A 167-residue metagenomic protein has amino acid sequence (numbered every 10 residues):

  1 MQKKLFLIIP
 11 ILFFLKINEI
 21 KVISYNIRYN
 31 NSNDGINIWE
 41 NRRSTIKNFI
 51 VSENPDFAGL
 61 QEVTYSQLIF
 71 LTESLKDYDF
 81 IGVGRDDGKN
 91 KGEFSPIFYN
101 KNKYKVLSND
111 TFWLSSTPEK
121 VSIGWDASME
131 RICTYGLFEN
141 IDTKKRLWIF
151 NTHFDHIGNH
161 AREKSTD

Functional and structural regions predicted by a protein language model:
K3-L7, F13-S74, R85-E93, T166-D167: N-terminal, active-site-proximal structural segment of metallo-dependent hydrolase catalytic domains
I8-I9, G158: Intrinsically disordered, low-complexity segments enriched in polar/charged small residues
N30-D34, P118-V121, G158: A short acidic, helix-capping loop that chelates divalent metal ions and anchors anionic groups
I36-N41, A127-E130, H160-K164: Conserved phosphate-coordination/catalytic loops
F57-W148, F154: Structured beta-strand-rich core segments of catalytic domains in phosphoester-bond hydrolases
F150-D167: Active-site-proximal segments of metal-dependent phosphoesterases and phosphodiesterases across multiple
